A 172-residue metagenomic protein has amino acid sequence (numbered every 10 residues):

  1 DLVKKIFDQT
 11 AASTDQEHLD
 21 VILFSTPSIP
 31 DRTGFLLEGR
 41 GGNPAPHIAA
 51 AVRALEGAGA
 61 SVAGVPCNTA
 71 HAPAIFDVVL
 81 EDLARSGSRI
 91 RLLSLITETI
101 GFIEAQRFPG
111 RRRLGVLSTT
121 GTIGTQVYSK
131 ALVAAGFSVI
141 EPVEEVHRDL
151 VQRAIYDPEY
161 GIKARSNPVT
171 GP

Functional and structural regions predicted by a protein language model:
D1-P172: Non-catalytic structural scaffold of enzyme domains
